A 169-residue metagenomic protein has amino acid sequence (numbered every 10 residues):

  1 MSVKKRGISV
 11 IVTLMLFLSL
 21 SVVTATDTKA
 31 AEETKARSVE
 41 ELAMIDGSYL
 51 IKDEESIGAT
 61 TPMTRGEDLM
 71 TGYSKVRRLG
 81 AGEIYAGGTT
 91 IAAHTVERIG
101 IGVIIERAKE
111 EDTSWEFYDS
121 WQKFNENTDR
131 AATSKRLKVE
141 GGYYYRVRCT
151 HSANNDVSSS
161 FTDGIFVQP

Functional and structural regions predicted by a protein language model:
M1-R77: N-terminal prepro-regions of secreted/extracellular proteins
G66-V103: Short, surface-exposed binding/anchoring microloops in extracellular/periplasmic proteins
S74-K75, D119-F124, S134-L137: Beta-strand-rich interaction surfaces with strong enrichment in secreted/lumenal proteins
G88, D129-V139, D163: Exposed aromatic-hydrophobic patches
V103, S114-T128: Solvent-exposed serine/threonine-rich low-complexity stretches and specific carbohydrate-binding patches
V103-K109: Conserved aromatic beta-strand anchor motif in extracellular beta-sandwich/beta-rich domains
Y143-N154: Short, aromatic- and glycine-rich surface loops/edge beta-strands on solvent-exposed regions
D156-P169: Short beta-strand elements
